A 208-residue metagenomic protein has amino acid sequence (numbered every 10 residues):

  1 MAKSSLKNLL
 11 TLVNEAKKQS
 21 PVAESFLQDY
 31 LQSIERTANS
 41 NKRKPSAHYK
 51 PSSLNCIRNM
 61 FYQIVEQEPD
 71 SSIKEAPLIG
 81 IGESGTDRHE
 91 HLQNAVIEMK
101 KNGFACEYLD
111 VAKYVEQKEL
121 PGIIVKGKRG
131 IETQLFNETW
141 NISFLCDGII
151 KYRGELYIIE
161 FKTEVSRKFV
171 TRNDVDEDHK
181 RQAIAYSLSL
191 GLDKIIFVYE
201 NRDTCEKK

Functional and structural regions predicted by a protein language model:
M1-I158, V165-R167, T171: Metal-dependent nuclease catalytic cores that hydrolyze phosphodiester bonds in DNA/RNA, characterized by
L9, N14-V22, T171-D176, L188-K208: Metal-dependent nuclease catalytic regions and adjoining charged, substrate-binding loops involved in nucleic-acid end
D87, H91, R181-A185, S189: Short amphipathic alpha-helical face segments that pack within enzyme cores and frequently flank/anchor catalytic
I97-K100, T163, L188-K194: Hydrophobic/aromatic-lined pockets within catalytic cores
W140-N141, V175-H179: Short, glycine/acidic-rich beta->alpha junctions
K162-V165, N201-D203: A short beta-strand motif that forms part of the nucleic acid-binding face of small beta-barrel RNA-binding folds
